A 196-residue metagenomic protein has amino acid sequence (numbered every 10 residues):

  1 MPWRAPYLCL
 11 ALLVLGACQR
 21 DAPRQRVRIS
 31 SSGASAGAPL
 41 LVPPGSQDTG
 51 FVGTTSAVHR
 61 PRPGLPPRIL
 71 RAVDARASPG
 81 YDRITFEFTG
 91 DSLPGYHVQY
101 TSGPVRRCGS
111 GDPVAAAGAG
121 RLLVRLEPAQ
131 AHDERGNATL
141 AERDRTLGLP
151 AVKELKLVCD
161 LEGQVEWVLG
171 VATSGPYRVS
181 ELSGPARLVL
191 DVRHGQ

Functional and structural regions predicted by a protein language model:
M1-G16: Sec-dependent bacterial lipoprotein signal peptides
C18-Q196: Short linear recognition/processing motifs and adjacent strand/loop elements at protein termini and domain edges
